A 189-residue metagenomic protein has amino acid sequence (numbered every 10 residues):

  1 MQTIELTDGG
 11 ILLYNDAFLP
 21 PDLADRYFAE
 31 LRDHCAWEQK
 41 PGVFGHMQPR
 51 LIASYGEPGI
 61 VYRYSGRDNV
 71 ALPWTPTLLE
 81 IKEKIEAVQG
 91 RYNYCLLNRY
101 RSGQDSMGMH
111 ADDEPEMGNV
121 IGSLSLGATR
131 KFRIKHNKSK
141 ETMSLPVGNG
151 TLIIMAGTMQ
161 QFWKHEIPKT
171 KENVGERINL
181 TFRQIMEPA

Functional and structural regions predicted by a protein language model:
M1-A189: Non-heme Fe(II) oxygenase metal-center motifs and adjacent flexible, charged/small-residue loops
